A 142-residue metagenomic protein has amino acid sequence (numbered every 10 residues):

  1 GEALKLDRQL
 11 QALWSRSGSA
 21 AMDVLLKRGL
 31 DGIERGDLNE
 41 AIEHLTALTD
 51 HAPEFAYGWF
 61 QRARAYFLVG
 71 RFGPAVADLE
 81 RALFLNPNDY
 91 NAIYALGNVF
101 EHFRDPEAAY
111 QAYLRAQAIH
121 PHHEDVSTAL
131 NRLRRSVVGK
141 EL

Functional and structural regions predicted by a protein language model:
G1-R16, N39-H44, A77: Repeat-mediated protein-protein interaction surfaces in helical alpha-solenoids
K5, A12-R16, Y110-Q111, R115-L142: Terminal, low-structured helical/coil segments at or just beyond the last alpha-helical repeat
S19-A92: Alpha-helical adaptor scaffolds
E34, L68, H102-F103, R132-G139: Register position in tetratricopeptide repeats
T49-A52, F103, H120: Residues at alpha-helix boundaries and short interhelical turns
R62-A63, V69, L96, F103 (+1 more regions): Residue-level signature of tetratricopeptide-repeat
A77, A92-Y94, D125-A129: A general structural signal for short secondary-structure boundary/capping elements
N86-L114: Ankyrin-repeat and related helical/solenoid repeat scaffolds used for protein-protein interactions
